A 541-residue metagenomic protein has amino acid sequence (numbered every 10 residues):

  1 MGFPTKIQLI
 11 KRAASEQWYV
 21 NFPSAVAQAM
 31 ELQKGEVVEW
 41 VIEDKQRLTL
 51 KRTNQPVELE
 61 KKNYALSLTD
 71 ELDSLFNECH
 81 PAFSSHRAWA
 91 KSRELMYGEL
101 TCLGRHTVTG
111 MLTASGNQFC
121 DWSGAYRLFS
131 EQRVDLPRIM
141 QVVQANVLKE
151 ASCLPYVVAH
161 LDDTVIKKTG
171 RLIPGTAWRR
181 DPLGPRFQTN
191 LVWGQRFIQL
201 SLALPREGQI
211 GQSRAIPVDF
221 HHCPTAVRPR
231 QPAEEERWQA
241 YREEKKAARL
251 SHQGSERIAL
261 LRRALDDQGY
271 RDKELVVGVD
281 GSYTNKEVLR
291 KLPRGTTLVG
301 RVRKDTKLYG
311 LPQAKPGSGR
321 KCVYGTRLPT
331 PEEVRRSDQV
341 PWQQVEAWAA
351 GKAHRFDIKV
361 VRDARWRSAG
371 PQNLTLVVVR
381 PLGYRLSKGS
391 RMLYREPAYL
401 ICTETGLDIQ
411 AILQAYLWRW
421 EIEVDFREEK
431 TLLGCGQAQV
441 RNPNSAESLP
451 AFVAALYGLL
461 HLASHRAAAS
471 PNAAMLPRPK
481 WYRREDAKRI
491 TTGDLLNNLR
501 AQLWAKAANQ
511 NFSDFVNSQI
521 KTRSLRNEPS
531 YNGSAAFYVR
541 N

Functional and structural regions predicted by a protein language model:
M1-A14, Q33-E60, F356-W366, G370-Q372: Long, compositionally biased stretches
Q17-E31: Short beta-strand-centered segments at strand-helix junctions
N21-F22, H160-L161, G278, Y416: Short hydrophobic beta-strand that contains or immediately precedes a catalytic carboxylate
K61-H80, L172, Q209-N541: Single, function-defining residue in the core of a domain
K61-S130, L136: Gly/serine-rich nucleotide phosphate-binding loop at the start of the catalytic core of nucleotide/ADP-ribose-handling
F83-K91, F187-W193, Q439-P450: Structural motif
C102, V165-K167, D280-N285: Gly/Ser/Thr-rich loops at beta-strand to alpha-helix junctions that form or flank small-molecule/cofactor-binding
S130-P229, V361: Active-site-proximal, Lys/Arg-enriched surface segment that forms a nucleic-acid-binding/basic interface patch
